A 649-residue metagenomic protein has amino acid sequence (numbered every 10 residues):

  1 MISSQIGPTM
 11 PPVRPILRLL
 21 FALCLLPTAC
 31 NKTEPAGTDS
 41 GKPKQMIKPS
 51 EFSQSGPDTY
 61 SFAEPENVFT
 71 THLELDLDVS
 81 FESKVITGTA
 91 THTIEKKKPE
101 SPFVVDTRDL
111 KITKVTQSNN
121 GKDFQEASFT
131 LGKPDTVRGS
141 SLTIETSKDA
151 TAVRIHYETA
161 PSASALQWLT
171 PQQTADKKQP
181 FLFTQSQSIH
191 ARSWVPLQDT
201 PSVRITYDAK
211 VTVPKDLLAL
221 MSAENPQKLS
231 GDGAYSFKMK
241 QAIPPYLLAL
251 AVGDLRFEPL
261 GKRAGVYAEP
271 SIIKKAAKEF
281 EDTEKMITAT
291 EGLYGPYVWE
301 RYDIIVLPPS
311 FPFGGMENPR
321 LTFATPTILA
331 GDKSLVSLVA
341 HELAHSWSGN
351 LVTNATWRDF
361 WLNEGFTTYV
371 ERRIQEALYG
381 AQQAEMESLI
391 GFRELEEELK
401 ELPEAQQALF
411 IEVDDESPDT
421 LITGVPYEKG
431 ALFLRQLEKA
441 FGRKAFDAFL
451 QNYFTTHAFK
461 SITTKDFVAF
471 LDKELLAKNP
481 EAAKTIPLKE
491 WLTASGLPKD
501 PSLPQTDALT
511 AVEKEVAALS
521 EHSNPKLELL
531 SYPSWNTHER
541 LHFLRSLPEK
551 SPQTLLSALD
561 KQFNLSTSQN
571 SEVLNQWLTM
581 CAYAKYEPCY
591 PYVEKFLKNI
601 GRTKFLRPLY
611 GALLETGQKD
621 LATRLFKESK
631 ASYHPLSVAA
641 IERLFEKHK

Functional and structural regions predicted by a protein language model:
S3-L19: Bacterial N-terminal signal peptides that target proteins for export
R18-T28: Bacterial N-terminal signal peptides
C30-W299, G424, F441: Acidic/His-enriched low-complexity segments
T33-D39, F52, F237, V266-A517: Hydrophobic alpha-helical and helix-loop surface patches within well-folded domains that function as non-catalytic
P99, S118-Q125, K148-A150, K177 (+5 more regions): Short, glycine- and charge-enriched coil/turn segments that flank and shape catalytic ligand pockets
V105, W168-T170, S222-P226, D359-F360 (+8 more regions): Composition- and surface-driven signal marking solvent-exposed, interaction-prone regions in large proteins
L110, A242, I328-L329, A582: Hydrophobic pocket-lining residues within nucleotide cofactor-binding pockets
T423-G424, K429-G430, H457-T463, K473-K649: Long, ordered, helix-rich scaffold segments
